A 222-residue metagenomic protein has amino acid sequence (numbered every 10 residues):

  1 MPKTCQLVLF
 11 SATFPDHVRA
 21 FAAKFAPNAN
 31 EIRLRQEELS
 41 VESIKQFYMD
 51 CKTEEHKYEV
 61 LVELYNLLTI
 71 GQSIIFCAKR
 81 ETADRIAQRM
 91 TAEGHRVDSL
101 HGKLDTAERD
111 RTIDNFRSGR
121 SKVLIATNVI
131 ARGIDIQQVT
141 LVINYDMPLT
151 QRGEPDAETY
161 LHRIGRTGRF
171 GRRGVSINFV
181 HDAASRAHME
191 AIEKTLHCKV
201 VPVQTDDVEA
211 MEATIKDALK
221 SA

Functional and structural regions predicted by a protein language model:
M1-A222: Conserved helicase RecA-like core
